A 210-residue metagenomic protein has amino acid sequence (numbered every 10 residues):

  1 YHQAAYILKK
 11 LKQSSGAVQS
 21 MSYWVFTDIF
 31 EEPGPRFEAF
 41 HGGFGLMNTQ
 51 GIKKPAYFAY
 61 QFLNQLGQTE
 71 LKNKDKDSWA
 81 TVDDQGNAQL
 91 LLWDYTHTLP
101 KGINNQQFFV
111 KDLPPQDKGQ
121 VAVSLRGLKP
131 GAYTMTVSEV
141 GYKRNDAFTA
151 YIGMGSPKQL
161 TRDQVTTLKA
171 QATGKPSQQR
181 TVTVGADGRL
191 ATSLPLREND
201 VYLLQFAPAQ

Functional and structural regions predicted by a protein language model:
Y1-F109, G141: Aromatic/acidic polysaccharide-binding cleft in carbohydrate-active enzymes
I7-K10, L46-T49, P114-Q116, T149 (+1 more regions): Glycine-rich loops and low-complexity Gly/Arg-rich segments that provide flexible linkers or classic glycine-based
F30-E38, Y142-R144, T149-A150, V182 (+1 more regions): A broadly tuned preference for mixed-charge, low-complexity surface segments
E32-G34, L66-Q68, V110-D112, L168-A170 (+1 more regions): Intrinsically disordered, low-complexity segments enriched in polar/charged residues with Gly/Pro, especially when
P35, H41, N104-D112, G153-T173: Charged, glycine/proline-rich intrinsically disordered loops and linkers
T49, L63, S124, L168-Q171: Residues that form generic nucleotide/phosphate-binding pockets
K74-S156, A191-Q205: Carbohydrate-binding surface patches
Q159-Q210: C-terminal beta-strand-rich structural cap/linker in extracellular carbohydrate-active enzymes
